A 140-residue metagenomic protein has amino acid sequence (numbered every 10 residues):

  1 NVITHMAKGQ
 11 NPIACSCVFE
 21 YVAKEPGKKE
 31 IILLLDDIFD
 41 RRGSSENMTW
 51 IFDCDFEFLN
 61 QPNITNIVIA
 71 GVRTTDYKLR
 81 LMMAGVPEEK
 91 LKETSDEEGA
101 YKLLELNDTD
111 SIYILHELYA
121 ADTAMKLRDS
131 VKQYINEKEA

Functional and structural regions predicted by a protein language model:
N1-A140: ATP-dependent carboxylate-amine ligase
